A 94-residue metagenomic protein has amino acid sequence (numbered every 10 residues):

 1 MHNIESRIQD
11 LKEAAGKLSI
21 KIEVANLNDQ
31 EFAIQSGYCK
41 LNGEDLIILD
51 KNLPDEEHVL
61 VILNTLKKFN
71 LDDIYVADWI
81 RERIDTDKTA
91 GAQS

Functional and structural regions predicted by a protein language model:
M1-I34: Auxiliary, metal-adjacent structural segments of Zn-dependent hydrolase domains
H2, T86-S94: Short acidic DE-rich linear segments
N3-S6, L53, L71-Y75: Short coil/turn linker and secondary-structure boundary residues
L27, Q35-E56: Active-site scaffold of zinc-dependent metalloenzymes
N52-E56, A77-E82, G91: Short C-terminal domain-edge/linker segments immediately following a structured domain
V59-L60: Active-site alpha-helix of zinc metalloproteases
L63-D87: C-terminal structural segments of small proteins and small subunits
